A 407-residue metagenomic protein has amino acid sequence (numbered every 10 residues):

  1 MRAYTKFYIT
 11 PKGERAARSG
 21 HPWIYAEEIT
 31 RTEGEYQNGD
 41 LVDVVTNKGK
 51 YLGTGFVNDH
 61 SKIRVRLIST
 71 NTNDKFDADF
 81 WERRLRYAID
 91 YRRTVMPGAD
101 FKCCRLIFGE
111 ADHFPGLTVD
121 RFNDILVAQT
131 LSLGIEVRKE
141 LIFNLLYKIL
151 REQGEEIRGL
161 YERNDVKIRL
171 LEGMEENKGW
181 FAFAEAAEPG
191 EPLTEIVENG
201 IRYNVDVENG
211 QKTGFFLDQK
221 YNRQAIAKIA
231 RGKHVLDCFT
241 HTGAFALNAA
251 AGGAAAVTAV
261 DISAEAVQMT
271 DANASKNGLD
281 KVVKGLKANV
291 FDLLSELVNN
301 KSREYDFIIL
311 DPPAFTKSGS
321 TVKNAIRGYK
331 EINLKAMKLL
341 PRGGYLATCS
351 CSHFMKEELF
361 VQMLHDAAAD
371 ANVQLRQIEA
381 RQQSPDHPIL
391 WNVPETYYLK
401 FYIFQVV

Functional and structural regions predicted by a protein language model:
M1-N123: Non-catalytic accessory regions of SAM-dependent methyltransferases
G109-D120, E140-F215: Non-catalytic substrate-recognition/targeting regions of SAM-dependent transferases
K228, T242-A255: Conserved SAM-binding loop of SAM-dependent methyltransferases across substrates and taxa, primarily the Class I
G232-H241: Conserved class I S-adenosyl-L-methionine
A256-D261: Conserved SAM-binding motif I beta-strand of class I
E265-I309: S-adenosyl-L-methionine
E304, E331, Y345-V407: C-terminal catalytic and target-recognition region of SAM-dependent MTase-like enzymes, primarily methyltransferases
Y305-K335: Mobile active-site "lid"/loop adjacent to the S-adenosyl-L-methionine
